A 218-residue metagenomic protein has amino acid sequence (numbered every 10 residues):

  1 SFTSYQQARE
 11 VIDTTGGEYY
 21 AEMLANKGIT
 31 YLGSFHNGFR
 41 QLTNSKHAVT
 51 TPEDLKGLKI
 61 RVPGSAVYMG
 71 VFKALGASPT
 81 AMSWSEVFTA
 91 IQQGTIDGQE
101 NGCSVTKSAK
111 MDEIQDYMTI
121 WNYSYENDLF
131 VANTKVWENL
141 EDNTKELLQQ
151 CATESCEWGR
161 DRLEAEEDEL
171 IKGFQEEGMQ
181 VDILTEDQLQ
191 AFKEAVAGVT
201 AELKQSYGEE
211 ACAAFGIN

Functional and structural regions predicted by a protein language model:
S1-Q7, G16, L24-N218: N-terminal secretory/targeting leader peptides
